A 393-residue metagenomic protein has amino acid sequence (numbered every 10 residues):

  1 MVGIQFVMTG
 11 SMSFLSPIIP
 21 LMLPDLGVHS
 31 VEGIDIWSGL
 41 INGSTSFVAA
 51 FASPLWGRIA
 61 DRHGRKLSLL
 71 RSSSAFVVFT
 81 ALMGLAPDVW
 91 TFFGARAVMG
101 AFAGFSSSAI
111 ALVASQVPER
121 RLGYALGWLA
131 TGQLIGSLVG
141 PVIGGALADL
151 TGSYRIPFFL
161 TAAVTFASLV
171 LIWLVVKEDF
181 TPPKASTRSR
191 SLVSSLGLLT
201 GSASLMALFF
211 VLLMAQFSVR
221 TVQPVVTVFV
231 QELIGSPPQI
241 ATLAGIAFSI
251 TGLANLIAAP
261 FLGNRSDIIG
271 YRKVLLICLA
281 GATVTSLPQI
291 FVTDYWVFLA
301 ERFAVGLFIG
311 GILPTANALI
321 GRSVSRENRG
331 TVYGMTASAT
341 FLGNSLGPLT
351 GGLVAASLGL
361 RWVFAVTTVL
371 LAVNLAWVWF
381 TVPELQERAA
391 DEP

Functional and structural regions predicted by a protein language model:
M1-L21, D25, G201-T221, F303: Pair of pore-lining "gating" transmembrane helices in MFS-fold secondary transporters
I18-D35, V225-T242: Short amphipathic helix-loop junctions that connect adjacent transmembrane helices in Major Facilitator Superfamily/SLC
L40-W56, S249-F261: Central cavity-lining transmembrane alpha-helices of secondary-active solute carriers, predominantly the Major
F51-P87, S266-R272: Conserved MFS/SLC helix-loop-helix module at the cytosolic interface between two early adjacent transmembrane helices
F79, W90-V98, T285, W296-A304: Paired small-residue
A95-L134, A318-L319, S323: Cytoplasmic helix-loop-helix junction between adjacent transmembrane helices in 12-TM secondary transporters
I156-W173, V363-F380: Symmetry-related core transmembrane helices of the 12-TM Major Facilitator Superfamily/SLC fold
E178-L208, E392-P393: Juxtamembrane intracellular "pre-TM" segments in multi-pass secondary transporters
